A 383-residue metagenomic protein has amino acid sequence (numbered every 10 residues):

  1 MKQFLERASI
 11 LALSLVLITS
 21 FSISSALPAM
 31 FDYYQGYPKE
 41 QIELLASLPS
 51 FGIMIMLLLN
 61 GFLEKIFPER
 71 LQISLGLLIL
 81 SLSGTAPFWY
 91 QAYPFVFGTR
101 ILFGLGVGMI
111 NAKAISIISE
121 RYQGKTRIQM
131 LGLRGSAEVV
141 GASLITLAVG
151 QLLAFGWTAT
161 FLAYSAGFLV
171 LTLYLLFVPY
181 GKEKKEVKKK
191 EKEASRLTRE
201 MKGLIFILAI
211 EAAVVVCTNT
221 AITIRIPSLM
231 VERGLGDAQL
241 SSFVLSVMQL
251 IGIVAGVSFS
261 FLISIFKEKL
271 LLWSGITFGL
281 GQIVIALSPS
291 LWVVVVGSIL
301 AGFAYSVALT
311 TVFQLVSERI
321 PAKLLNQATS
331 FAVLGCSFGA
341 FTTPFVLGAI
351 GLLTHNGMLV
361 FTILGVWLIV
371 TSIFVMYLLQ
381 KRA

Functional and structural regions predicted by a protein language model:
S24, L204-S246, G252: Extracytoplasmic gate region of multi-pass secondary transporters
I55-Y93: Conserved MFS/SLC helix-loop-helix module at the cytosolic interface between two early adjacent transmembrane helices
M56-P68, A255-K267, G351: Helix-to-loop junctions at the C-terminal end of transmembrane segments in multipass secondary transporters
Y93, T99-A137: Cytoplasmic helix-loop-helix junction between adjacent transmembrane helices in 12-TM secondary transporters
P94-L102, W292-L300: Paired small-residue
M109-Y122, V307-P321: Intracellular juxtamembrane helix-capping segments at the cytosolic ends of symmetry-related transmembrane helices
G124-K125, L133-P179: Helix-loop-helix hairpin linking two adjacent transmembrane segments in secondary transporters
S317-N356: A late C-terminal transmembrane helix in Major Facilitator Superfamily
